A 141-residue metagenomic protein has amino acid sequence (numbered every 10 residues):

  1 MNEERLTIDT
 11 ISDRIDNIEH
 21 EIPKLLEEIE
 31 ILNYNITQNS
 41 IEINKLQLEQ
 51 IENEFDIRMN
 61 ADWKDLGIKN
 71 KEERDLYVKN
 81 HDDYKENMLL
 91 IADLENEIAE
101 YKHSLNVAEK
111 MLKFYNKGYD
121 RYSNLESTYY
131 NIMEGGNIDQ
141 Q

Functional and structural regions predicted by a protein language model:
M1-R5, N131-Q141: Short acidic DE-rich linear segments
M1-Y34: Short, charge-rich amphipathic alpha-helices with coiled-coil/heptad character
E28-N44, M88-S127: Long amphipathic alpha-helical coiled-coil segments
L32-N80: Extended alpha-helical coiled-coil "stalk/arm" regions that act as elongated linkers or oligomerization scaffolds
N70, R121, I138-D139: Polar low-complexity intrinsically disordered regions enriched in Ser/Thr and small residues
Y77-H81, K85-A92: Short, charged, amphipathic alpha-helical segments
